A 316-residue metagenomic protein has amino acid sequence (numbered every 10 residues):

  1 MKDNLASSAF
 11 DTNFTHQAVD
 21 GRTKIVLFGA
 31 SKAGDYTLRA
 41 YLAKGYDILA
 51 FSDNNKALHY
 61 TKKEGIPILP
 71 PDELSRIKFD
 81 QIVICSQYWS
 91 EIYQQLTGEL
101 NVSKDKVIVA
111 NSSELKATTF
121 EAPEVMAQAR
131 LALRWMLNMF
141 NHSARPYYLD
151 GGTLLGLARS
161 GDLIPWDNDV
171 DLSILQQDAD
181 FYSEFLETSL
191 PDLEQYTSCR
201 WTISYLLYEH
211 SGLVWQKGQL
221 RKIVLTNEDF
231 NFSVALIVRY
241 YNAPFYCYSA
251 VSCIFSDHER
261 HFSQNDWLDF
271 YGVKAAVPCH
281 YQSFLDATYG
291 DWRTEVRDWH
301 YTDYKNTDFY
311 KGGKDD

Functional and structural regions predicted by a protein language model:
M1-K78, V83-T118: Hydrophobic, well-ordered beta-alpha structural blocks that scaffold small-molecule cofactor pockets
A18-V19, S103, V107-L149: Helical scaffold of the NTase/Pol beta-like nucleotidyltransferase catalytic core
A30-G34, K56-A57, Q87-S90, T153-G156 (+4 more regions): Short, solvent-exposed loop/turn segments at secondary-structure junctions
R39-A40, L137-V170: Active-site nucleotide-donor binding segment shared across nucleotidyl transfer reactions
V125-A132, S173-W215: Metal-dependent nucleotidyltransferase catalytic core
G161-Y182, G272: Catalytic metal-binding acidic patch
N227-D316: Catalytic cores of NTP-dependent nucleotidyl/adenyl transfer enzymes across multiple folds
